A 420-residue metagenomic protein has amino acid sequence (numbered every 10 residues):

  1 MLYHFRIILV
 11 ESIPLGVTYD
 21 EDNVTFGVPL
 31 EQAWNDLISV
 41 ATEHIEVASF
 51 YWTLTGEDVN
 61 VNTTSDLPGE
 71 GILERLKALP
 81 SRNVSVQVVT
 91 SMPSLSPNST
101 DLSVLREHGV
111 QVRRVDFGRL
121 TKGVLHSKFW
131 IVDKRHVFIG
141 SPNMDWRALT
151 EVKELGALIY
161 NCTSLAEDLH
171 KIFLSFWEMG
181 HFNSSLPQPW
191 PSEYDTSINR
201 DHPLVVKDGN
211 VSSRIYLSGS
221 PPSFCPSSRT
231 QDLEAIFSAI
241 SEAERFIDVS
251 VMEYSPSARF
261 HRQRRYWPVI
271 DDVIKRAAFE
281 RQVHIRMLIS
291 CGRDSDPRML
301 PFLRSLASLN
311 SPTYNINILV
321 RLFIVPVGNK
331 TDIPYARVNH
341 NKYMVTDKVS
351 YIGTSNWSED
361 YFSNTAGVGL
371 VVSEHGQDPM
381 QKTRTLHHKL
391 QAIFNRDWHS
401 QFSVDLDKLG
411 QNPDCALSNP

Functional and structural regions predicted by a protein language model:
M1-P420: Charged, low-complexity intrinsically disordered terminal segments
